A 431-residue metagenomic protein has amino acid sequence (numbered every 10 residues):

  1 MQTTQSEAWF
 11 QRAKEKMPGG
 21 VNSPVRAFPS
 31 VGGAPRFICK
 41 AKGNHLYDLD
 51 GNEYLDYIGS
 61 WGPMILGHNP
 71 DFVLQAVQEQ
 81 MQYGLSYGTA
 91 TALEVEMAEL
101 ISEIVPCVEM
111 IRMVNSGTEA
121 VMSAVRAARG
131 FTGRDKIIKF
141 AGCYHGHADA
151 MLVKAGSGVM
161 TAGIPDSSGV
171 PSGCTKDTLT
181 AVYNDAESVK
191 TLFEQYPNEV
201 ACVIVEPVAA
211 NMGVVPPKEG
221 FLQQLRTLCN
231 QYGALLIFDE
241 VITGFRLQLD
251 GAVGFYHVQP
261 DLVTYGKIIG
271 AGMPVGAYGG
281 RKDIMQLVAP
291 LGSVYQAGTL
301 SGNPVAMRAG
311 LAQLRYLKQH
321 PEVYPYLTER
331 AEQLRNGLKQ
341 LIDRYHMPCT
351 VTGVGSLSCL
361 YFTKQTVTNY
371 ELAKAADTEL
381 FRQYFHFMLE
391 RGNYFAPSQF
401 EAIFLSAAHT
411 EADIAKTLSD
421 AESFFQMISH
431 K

Functional and structural regions predicted by a protein language model:
M1-K431: Conserved N-terminal phosphate-binding loop of PLP-dependent enzymes in the Aspartate aminotransferase
